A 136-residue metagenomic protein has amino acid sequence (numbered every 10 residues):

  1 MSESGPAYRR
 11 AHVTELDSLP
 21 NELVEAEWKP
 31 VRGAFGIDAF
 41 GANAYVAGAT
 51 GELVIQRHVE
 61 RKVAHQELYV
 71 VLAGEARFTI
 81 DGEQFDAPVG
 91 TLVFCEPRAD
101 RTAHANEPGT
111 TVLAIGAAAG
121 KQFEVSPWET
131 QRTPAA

Functional and structural regions predicted by a protein language model:
M1-L53, R132-A136: A short, N-terminal "cap"/entry segment at the start of jelly-roll beta-barrel domains of the cupin/DSBH fold
S2-V13, N106-A136: Double-stranded beta-helix
D38, T79-E83, N106: Short strand-coil-strand connectors
A39, H65-L68, G109-T110: Short, surface-exposed beta-edge/turn micro-motifs
A47, R61-F78: Short, conserved beta-strand element in jelly-roll/cupin
V54-E60: Short, surface-exposed loop/helix-turn segments at secondary-structure junctions that function as lids/hinges flanking
E75-R77, Q84, D100, G109: Structural motif
G82-R98: Short acidic-glycine-tyrosine-enriched beta hairpin
